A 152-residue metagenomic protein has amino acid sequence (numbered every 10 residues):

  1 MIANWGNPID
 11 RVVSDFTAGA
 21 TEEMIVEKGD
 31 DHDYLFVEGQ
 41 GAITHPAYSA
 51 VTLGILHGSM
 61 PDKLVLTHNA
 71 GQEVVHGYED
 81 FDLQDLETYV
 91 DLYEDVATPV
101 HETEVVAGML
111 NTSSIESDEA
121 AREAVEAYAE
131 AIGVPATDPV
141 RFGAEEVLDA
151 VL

Functional and structural regions predicted by a protein language model:
M1-L152: Flexible phosphate-sensing "switch/lid" loops adjacent to ATP/NTP-binding sites across phosphate-transfer
